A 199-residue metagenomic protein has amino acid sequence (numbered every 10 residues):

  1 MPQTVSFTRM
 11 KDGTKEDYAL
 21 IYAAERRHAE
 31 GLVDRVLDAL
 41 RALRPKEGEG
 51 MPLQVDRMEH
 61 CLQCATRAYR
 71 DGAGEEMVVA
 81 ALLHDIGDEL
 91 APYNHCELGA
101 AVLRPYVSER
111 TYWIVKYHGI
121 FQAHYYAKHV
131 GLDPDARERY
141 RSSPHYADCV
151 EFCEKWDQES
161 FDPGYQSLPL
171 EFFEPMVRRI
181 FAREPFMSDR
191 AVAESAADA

Functional and structural regions predicted by a protein language model:
M1-L82, I86-A199: Metal-dependent phosphohydrolase cores
